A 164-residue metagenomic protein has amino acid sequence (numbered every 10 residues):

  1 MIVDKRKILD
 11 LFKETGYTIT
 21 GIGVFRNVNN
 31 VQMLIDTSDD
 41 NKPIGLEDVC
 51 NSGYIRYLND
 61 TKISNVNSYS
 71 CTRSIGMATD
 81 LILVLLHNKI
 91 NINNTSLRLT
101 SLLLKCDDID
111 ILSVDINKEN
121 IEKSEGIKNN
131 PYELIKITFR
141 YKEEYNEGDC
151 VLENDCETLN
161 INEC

Functional and structural regions predicted by a protein language model:
M1-Y17, C71-G76, I109-C164: Short, charged interaction patches at domain edges and termini
M1-Y69: Small/polar-rich, solvent-exposed N-terminal microdomains that initiate assembly or binding
G16-I19, F25-V28, Q32, L81 (+4 more regions): Low-complexity, intrinsically disordered short peptide segments enriched in small/polar/basic residues
S38-N41, C50, K62, I82 (+4 more regions): Intrinsically disordered, low-complexity regions of eukaryotic proteins
D39, G53, N65, I75-M77 (+2 more regions): Compositionally biased regions
D60, L86-I90, R140-E144: Generic structural motif
S68-D107: Extracellular/virion structural assembly segments
